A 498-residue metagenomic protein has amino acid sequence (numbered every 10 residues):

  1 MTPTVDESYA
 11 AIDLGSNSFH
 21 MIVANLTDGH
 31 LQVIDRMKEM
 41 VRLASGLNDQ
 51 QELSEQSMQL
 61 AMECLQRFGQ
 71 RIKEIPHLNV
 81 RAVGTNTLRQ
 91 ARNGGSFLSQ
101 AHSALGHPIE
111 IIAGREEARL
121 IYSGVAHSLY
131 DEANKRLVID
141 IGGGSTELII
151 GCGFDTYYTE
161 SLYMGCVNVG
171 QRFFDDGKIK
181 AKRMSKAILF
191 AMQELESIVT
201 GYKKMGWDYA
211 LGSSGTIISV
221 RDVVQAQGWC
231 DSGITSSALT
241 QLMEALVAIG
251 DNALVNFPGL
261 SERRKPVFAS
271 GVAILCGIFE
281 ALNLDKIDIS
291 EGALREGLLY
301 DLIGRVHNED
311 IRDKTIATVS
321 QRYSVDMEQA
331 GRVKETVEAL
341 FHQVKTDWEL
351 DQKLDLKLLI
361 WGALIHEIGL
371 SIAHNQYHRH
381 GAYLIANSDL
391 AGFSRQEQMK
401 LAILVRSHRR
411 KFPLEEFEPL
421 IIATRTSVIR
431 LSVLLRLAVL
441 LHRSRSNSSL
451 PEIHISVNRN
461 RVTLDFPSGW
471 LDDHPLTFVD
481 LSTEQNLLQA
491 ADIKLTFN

Functional and structural regions predicted by a protein language model:
D6-Y9, V23-L26, R42, G46-P76 (+9 more regions): Helical "lid/coupling" subdomains associated with nucleotide-phosphate turnover
Y9-G15: Short, hydrophobic/glycine-enriched beta-strand segments
N17-F19, G144: Conserved Rossmann-like nucleotide-cofactor binding loop
G29-I34, D155-Y157: Beta-strand initiation motifs
M37-V41: A structural signal for short, well-ordered beta-strand segments
N79: Cationic, histidine-enriched alpha-helical/coil surfaces that engage anionic ligands
L137-S145, I149-I150: A generic, well-ordered mixed alpha/beta core segment in the N-terminal half of proteins
A490-N498: A short amphipathic beta-strand at an alpha->beta junction
